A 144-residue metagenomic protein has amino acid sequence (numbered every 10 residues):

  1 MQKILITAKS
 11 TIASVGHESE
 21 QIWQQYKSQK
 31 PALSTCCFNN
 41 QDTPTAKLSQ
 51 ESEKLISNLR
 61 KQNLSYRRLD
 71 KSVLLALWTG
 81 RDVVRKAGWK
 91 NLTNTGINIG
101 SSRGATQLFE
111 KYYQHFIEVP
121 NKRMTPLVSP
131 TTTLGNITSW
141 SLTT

Functional and structural regions predicted by a protein language model:
M1-T144: Conserved "HGTGT" condensation-loop signature of ketosynthase/thiolase-family condensing enzymes that catalyze
